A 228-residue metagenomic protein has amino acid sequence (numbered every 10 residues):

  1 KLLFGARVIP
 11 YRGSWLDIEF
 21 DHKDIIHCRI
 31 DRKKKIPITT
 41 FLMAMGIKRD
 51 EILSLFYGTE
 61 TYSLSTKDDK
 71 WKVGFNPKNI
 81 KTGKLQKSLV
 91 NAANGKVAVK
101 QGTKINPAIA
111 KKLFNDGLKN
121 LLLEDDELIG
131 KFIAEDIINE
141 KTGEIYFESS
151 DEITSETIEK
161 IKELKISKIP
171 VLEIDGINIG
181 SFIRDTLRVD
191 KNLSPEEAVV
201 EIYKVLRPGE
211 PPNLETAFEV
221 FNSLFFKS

Functional and structural regions predicted by a protein language model:
K1-S228: N-terminal non-catalytic structural scaffold regions of very large proteins
